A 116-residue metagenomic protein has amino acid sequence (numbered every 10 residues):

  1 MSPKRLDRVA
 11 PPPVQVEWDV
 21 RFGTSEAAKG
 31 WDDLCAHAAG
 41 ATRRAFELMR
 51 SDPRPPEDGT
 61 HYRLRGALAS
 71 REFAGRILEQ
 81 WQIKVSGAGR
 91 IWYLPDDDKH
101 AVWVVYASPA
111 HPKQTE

Functional and structural regions predicted by a protein language model:
M1-G89, P95-E116: Basic, Lys/Arg-enriched alpha-helical interface segments
